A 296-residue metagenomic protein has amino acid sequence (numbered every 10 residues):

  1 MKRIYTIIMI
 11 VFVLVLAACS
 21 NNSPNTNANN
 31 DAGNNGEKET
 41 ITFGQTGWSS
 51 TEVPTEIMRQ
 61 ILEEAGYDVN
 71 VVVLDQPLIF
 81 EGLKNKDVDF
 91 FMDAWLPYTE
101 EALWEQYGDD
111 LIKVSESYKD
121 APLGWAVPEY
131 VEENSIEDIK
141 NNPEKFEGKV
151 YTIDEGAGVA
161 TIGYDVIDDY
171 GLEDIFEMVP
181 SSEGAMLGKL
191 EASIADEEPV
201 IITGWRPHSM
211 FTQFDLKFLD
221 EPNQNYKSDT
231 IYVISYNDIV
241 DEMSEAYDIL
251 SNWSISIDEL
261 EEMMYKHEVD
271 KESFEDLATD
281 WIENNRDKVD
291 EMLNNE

Functional and structural regions predicted by a protein language model:
V15-A18: C-terminal motif of bacterial Sec signal peptides marking the signal peptidase cleavage site
S20-E39: Short, low-complexity, disordered segments immediately C-terminal to signal peptides in bacterial exported proteins
N35-S50, Y67-V72, E147-Y151, L250: Short, well-ordered beta-strand elements
T46-S49, N70-K84, E177-K189: Short helix-initiation/N-cap motifs at beta->coil->alpha
V88-M92, I162-P222: Ligand-binding pocket segment of bilobal, Venus flytrap-like solute-binding proteins
E101-V114, M210-P222: Ligand-binding "clamshell"
D109-G156: A conserved helix-loop-strand patch within extracytoplasmic ligand-binding domains of the periplasmic binding
P122-E132, D229-M243, I249: A bilobed periplasmic-binding-protein/Venus flytrap-type ligand-binding module shared by bacterial periplasmic
